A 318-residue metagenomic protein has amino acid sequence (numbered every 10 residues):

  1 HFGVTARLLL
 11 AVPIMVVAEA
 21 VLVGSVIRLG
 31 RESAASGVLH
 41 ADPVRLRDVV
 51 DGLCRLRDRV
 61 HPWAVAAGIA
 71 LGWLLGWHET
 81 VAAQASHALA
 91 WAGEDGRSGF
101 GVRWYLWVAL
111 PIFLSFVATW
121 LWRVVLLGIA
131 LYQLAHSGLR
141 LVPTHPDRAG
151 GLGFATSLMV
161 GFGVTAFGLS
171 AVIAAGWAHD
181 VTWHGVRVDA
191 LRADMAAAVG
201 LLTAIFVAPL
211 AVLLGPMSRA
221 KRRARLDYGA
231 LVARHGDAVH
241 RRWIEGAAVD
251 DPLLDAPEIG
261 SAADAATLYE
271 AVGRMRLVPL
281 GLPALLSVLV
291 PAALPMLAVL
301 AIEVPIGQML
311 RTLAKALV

Functional and structural regions predicted by a protein language model:
H1-P143, V160: Transmembrane-helix bundle segments that line or gate the permeation/cavity pathway in multi-pass membrane proteins
G3, R7, A11, G163 (+2 more regions): Alpha-helical transmembrane segments of integral membrane proteins
L9-M15, F100-R123, L169, R192-L213 (+1 more regions): Alpha-helical membrane-embedded segments
A18-A35, W77-A88, V117-H136, G176-A193 (+2 more regions): Juxtamembrane/interface segments at transmembrane-helix termini
R31-V50, A90-D95, G128-F154, L214-P252 (+1 more regions): Juxtamembrane inter-helical linkers in multi-pass membrane proteins
R45-G76, W104-A109, T144-S170, G246-L294: Loop-to-transmembrane boundary segments
I129-D180, G185-G200, A204: Extended, charged amphipathic alpha-helical segments
F167-T182, V188-G200, G229-R234, A238 (+1 more regions): Terminal membrane-anchoring module of integral membrane proteins
